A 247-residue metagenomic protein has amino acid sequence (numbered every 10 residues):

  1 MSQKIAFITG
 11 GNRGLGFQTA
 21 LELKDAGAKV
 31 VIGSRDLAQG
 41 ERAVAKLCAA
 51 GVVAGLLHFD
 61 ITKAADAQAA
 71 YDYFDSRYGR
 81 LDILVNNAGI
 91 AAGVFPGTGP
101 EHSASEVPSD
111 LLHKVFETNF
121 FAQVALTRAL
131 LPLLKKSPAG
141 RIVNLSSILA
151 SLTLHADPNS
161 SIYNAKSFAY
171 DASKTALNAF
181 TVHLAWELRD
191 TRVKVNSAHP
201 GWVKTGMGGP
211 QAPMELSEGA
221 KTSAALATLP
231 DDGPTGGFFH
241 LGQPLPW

Functional and structural regions predicted by a protein language model:
S2-V31: Canonical Rossmann dinucleotide-binding motif of NAD(H)/NADP(H)-dependent dehydrogenases/reductases, specifically
I8-T9, N86-N87, R141-S147, K194-H199: Structural signature of the Rossmann-like NAD(P)-dependent dehydrogenase/reductase core
A26-R42: Conserved glycine-rich Rossmann-like NAD(P)H-binding loop of the short-chain dehydrogenase/reductase
L37, H58-A70: The beta1-alpha1 cofactor-binding region of Rossmann-like NAD(H)/NADP(H)-dependent oxidoreductases
A50-V52, Y73-N86, A92, P108: A glycine-rich helix->loop->beta "capping" turn within Rossmann-like NAD(P)(H)-dependent oxidoreductase domains
V85, L126-L130, L134, F180-T181: Hydrophobic positions on the long internal alpha-helix of Rossmann-like NAD(P)-dependent oxidoreductase domains
I90-F116, F121, K135-R189: Catalytic loop of short-chain dehydrogenase/reductase
T175, D190, S197-A198, T205 (+1 more regions): C-terminal helical subdomain
